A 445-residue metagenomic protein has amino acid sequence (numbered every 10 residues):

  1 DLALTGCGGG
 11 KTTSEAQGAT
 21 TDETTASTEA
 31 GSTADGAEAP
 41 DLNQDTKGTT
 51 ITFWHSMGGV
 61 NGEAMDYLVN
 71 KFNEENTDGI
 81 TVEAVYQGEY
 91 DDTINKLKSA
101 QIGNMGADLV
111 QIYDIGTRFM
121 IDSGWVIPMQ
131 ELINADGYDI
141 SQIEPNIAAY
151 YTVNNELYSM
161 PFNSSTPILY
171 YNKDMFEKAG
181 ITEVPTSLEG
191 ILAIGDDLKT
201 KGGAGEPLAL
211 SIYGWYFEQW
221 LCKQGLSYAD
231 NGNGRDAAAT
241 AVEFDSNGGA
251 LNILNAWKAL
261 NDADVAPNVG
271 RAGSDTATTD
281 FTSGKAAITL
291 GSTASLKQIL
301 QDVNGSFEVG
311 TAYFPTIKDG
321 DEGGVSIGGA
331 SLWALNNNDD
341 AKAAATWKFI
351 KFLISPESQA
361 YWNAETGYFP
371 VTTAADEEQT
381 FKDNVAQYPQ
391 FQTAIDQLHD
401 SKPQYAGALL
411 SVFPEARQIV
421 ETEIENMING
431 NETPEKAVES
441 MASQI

Functional and structural regions predicted by a protein language model:
A30-D45, Y113-I168, L192, W220-K223 (+2 more regions): Hinge/lid segment of periplasmic solute-binding proteins
D41-Q44, Q130-I143, S227-N252, Q301-N304 (+4 more regions): Short, solvent-exposed loop/beta-turn-alpha elements that line the ligand-binding surface or hinge of extracytoplasmic
K71, E75-I143, D174-T186, D280 (+3 more regions): Extracytoplasmic "Venus flytrap"/periplasmic binding protein-like
E74-E75, T81, A179, N255 (+2 more regions): Extracytoplasmic/periplasmic substrate-recognition and gating elements
S99-A100, D108, D136-M175, E206-L210 (+2 more regions): A structural signal for short loop-to-beta-strand junctions that line the ligand-binding cleft of periplasmic/secreted
I115-W125, Q130, N146-E183, L210-A237 (+3 more regions): Periplasmic solute-binding protein
G195-D196, A239-G270: Glycine-centered hinge/linker elements that transmit conformational signals in sensory and ligand-binding systems
V325-S326, A375-D376, Q390-Q444: C-terminal capping/gating helix-and-loop segments adjacent to ligand/active sites or protein-protein/ligand interfaces
